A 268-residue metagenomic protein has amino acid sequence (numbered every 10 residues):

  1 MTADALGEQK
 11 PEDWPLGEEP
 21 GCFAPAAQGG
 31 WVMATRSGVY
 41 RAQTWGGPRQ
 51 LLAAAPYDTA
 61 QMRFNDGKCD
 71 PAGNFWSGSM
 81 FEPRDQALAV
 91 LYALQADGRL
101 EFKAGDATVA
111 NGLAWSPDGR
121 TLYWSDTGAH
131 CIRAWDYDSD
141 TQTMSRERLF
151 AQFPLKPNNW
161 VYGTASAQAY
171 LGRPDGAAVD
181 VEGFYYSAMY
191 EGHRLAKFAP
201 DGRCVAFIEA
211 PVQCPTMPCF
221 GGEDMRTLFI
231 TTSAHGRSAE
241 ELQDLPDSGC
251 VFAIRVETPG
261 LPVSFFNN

Functional and structural regions predicted by a protein language model:
M1, G38, A89-Y92, C131-R133 (+2 more regions): A short loop-to-beta-strand structural motif that recurs across blades of beta-propeller domains
A3-D4, K10, A27-G29, Q43-G47 (+6 more regions): Flexible "stalk/tail and boundary" regions
A3-L6, W135-T143, V256-L261: Short loop/turn segments immediately following beta-strands, especially the blade-tip and inter-blade linker loops
K10-L16, Q50-A55, E101-G105, T143-P154 (+2 more regions): Beta-propeller fold detector
L16-V32, Y57-N74, K103-T121, F153-F184 (+1 more regions): Beta-rich, blade/repeat-based domains predominating in secreted/periplasmic proteins but also intracellular
A26, W31-S37, F75-D85, L122-G128 (+4 more regions): Conserved beta-strand positions in repeat-built beta-propeller and related beta-rich domains
P48-G105: Hydrophobic alpha-helical segments and helix pairs
C219-N268: Blade-level signature of beta-propeller repeat domains, shared across WD40, Kelch, NHL, RCC1 and BNR/Asp-box propellers
